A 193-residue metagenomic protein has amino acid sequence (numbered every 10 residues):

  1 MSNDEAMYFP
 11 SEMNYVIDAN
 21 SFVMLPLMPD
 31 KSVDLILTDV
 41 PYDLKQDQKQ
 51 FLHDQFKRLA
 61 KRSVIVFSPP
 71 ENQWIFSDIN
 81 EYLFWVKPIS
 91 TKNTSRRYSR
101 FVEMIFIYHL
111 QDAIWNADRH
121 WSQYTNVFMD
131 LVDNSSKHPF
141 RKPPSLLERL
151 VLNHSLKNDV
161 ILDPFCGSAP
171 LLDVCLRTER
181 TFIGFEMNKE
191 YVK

Functional and structural regions predicted by a protein language model:
N3-V192: Core catalytic lobe of class I
